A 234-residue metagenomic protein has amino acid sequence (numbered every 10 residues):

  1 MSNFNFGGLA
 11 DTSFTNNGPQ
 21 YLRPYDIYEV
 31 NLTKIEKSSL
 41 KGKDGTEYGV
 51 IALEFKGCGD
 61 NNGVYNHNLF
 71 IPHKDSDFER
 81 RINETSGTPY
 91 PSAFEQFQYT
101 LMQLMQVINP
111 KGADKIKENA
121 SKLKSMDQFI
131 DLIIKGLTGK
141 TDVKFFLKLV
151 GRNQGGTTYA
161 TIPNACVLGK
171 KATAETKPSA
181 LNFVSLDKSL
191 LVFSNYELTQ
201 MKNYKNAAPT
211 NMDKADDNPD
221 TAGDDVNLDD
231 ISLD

Functional and structural regions predicted by a protein language model:
M1-D234: Short beta-rich binding modules
